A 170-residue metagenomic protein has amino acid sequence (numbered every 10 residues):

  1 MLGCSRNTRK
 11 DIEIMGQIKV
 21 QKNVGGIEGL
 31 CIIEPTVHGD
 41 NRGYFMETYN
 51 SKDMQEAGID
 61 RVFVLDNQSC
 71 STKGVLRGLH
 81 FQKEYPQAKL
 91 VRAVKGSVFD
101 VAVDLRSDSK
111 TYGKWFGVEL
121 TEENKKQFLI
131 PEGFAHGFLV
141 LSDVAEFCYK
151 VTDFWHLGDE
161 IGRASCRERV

Functional and structural regions predicted by a protein language model:
C4, I14-E123, S142-V144, F154-R169: Non-catalytic, conserved peripheral segments adjacent to functional cores
N124, E132-C148: Ligand-binding loop in jelly-roll beta-barrel domains
V151: Short strand-turn motif at the edge of the Rossmann-like AdoMet-binding core
